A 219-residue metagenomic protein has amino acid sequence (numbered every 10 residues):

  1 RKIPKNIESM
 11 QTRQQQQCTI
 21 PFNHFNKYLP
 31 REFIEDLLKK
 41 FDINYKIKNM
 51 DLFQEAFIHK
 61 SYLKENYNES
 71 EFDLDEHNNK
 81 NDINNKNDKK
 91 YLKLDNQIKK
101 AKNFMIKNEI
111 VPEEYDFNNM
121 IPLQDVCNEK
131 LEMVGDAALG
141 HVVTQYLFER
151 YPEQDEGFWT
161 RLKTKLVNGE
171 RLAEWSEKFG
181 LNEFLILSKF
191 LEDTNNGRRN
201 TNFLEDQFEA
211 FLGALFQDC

Functional and structural regions predicted by a protein language model:
R1-C219: RNase III-family endoribonuclease catalytic core
